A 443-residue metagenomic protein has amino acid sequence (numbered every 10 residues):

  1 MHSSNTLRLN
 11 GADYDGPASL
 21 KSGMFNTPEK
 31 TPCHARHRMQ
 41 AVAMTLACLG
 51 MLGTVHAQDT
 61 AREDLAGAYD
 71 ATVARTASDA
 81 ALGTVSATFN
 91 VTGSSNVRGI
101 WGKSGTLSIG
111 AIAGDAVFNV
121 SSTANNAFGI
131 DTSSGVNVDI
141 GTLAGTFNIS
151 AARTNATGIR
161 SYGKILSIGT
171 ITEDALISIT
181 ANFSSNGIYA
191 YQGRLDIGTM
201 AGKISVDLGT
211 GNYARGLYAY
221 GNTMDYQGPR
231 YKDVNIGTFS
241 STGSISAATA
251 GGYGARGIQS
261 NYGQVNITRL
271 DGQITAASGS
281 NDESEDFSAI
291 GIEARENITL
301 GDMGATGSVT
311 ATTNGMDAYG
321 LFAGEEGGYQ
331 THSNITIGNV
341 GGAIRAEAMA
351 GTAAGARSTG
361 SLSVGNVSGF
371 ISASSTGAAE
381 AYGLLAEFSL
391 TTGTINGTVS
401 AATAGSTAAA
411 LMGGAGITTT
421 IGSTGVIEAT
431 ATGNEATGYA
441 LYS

Functional and structural regions predicted by a protein language model:
M1-A57: Gram-negative bacterial Sec-dependent N-terminal signal peptides
Q58-S443: Surface-exposed loop/turn motifs in large extracellular/passenger domains
